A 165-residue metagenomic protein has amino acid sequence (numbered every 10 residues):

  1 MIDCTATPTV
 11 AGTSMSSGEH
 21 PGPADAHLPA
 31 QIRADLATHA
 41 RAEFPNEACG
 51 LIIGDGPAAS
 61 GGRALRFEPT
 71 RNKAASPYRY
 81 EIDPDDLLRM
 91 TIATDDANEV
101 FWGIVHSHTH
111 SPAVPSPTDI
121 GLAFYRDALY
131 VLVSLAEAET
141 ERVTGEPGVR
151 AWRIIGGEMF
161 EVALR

Functional and structural regions predicted by a protein language model:
M1-F101, H110-R165: Conserved beta-strand-loop surface patch within small alpha/beta domains used for substrate/adaptor or ligand engagement
S107: Short, well-ordered beta-to-alpha junction loops that form the rim of enzyme active sites and present histidine/acidic
